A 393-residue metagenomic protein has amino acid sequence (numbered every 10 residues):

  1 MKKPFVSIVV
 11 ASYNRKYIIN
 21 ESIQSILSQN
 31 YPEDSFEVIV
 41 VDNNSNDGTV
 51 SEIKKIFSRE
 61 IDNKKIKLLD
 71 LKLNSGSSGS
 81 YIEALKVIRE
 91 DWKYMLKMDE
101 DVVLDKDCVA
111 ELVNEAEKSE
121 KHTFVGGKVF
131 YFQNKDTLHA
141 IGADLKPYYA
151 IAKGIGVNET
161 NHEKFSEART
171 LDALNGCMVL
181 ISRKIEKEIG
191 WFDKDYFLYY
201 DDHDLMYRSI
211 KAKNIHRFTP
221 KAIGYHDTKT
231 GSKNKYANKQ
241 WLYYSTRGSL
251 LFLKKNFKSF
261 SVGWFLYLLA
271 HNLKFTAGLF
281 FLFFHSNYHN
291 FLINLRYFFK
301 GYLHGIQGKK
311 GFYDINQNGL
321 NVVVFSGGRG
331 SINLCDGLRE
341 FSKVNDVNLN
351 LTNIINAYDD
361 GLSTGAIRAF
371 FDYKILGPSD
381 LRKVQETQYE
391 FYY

Functional and structural regions predicted by a protein language model:
S25, D42-S51, L73: A conserved acidic beta->alpha catalytic loop
S25-S35: Short, acidic, metal-binding catalytic loop of nucleotide-sugar glycosyltransferases
D70-I88: Glycine-rich, basic loop-to-helix element that forms the pyrophosphate-binding segment of sugar-nucleotide handling
W92-V103: Short beta-strand-to-loop acidic/aromatic patch adjacent to the donor-nucleotide binding site
D107-A140, D144-P147: Conserved donor NDP-sugar-binding/catalytic core segment of glycosyltransferases
D172-I181, I185-W191, D195-I223: A short, conserved alpha-helix in the catalytic core of glycosyltransferases
Q240-Y244, S259-Q317: Non-catalytic, C-terminal membrane-associated alpha-helical segments of glycosyltransferases
L351-Y393: Glycine-rich nucleotide/cofactor/substrate-binding loop typically near the N-terminus or early in the first domain
